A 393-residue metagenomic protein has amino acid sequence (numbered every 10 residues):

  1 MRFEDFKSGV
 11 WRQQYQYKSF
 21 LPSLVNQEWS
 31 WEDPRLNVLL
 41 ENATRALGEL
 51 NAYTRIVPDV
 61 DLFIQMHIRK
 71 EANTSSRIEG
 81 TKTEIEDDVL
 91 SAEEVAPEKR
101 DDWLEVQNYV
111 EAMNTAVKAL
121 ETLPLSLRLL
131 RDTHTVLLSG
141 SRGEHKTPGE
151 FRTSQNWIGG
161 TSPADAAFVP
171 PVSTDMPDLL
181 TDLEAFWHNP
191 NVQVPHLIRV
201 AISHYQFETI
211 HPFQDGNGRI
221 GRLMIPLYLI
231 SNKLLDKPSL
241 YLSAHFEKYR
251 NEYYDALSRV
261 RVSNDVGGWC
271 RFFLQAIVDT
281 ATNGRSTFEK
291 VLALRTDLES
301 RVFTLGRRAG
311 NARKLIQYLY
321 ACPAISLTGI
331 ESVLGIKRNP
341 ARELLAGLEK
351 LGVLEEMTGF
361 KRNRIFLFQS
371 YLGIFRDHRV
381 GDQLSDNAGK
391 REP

Functional and structural regions predicted by a protein language model:
M1-P393: FIC/Doc superfamily catalytic core
